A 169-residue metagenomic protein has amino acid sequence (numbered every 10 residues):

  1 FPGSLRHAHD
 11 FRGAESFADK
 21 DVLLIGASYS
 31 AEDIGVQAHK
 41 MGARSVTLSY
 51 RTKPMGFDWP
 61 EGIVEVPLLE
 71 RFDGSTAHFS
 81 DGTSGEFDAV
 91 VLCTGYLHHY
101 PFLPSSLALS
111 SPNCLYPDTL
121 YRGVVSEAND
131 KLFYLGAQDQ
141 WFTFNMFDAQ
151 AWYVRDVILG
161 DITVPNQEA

Functional and structural regions predicted by a protein language model:
F1-Q167: Flavin (primarily FAD) cofactor-binding/catalytic cores of flavoenzymes
